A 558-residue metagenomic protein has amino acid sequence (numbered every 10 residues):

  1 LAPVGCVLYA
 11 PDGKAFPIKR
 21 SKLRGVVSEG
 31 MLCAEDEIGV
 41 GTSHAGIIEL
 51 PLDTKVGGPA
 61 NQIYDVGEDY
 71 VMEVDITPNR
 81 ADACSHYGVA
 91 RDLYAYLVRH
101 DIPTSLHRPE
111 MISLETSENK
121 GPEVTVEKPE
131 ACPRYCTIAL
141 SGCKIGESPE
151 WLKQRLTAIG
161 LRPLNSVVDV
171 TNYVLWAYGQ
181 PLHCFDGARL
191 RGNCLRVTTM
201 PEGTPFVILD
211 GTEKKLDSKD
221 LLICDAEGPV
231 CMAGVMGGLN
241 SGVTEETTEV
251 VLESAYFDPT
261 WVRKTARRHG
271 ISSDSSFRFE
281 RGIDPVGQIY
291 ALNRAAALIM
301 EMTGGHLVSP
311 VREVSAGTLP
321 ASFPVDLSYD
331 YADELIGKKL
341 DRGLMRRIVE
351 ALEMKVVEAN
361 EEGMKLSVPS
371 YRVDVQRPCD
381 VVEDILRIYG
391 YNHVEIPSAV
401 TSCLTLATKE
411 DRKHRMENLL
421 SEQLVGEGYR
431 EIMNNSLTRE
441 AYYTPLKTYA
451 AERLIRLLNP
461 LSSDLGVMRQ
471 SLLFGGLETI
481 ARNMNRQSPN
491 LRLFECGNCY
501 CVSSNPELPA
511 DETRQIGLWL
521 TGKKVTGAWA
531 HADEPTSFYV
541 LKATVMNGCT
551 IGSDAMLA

Functional and structural regions predicted by a protein language model:
L1-E110, V251, G270, D274 (+3 more regions): Phosphate-backbone binding interfaces of nucleic-acid-interacting proteins
Y9-A34, G41-A45, G121, M232 (+9 more regions): Internal insertion modules embedded within essential enzymes
P11-G30, P103-R108, L164-L195, L292-A295 (+1 more regions): Conserved glycine-bearing catalytic or ligand-binding loops at nucleotide- and phosphate-handling centers of large
P17-S21, R108-K120, V170-Y178, L190-G192 (+6 more regions): A glycine-rich phosphate-binding loop feature that marks nucleotide/adenosyl-phosphate handling sites
D69-T77, P133-S141, D274-G282, A321-I336 (+4 more regions): Short, hydrophobic beta-strand segments
L93-E127, T303-A332, K339, V381: Terminal amphipathic helices with adjacent charged low-complexity linkers/tails
K144-N172, A188-L190, R196-S315, R430-A558: TRNA-recognition modules of translation machinery and tRNA-sensing kinases, especially anticodon-binding
V325-L491: Extended, well-folded interaction surfaces typified by the phenylalanyl-tRNA synthetase beta subunit core
